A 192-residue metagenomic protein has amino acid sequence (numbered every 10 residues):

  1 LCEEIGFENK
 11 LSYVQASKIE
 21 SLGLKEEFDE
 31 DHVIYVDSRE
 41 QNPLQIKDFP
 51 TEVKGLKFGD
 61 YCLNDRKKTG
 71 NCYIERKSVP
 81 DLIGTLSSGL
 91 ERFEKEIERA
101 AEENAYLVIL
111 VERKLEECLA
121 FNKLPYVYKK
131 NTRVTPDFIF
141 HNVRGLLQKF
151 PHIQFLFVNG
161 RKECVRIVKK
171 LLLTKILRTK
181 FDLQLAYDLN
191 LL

Functional and structural regions predicted by a protein language model:
C2-N9: Extracellular/lumenal glycan-associated surfaces
N9-G70, D81-L192: Non-catalytic C-terminal interaction segments of nucleic acid-processing enzymes
C72-S78: Conserved catalytic cores of phosphodiester-cleaving nucleases, focusing on short active-site segments
